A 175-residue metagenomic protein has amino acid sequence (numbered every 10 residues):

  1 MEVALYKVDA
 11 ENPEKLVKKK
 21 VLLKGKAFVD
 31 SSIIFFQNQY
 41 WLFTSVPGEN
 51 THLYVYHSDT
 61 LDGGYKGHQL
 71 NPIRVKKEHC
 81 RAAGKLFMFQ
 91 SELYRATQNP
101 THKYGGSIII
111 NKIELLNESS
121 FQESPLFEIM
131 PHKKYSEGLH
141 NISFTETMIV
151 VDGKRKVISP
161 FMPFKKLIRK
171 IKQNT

Functional and structural regions predicted by a protein language model:
M1-D30, F35-K77, Q98-T175: Beta-rich carbohydrate-recognition and catalytic domains
E78-Q98: Short aromatic loop motif centered on NTY/YTY
